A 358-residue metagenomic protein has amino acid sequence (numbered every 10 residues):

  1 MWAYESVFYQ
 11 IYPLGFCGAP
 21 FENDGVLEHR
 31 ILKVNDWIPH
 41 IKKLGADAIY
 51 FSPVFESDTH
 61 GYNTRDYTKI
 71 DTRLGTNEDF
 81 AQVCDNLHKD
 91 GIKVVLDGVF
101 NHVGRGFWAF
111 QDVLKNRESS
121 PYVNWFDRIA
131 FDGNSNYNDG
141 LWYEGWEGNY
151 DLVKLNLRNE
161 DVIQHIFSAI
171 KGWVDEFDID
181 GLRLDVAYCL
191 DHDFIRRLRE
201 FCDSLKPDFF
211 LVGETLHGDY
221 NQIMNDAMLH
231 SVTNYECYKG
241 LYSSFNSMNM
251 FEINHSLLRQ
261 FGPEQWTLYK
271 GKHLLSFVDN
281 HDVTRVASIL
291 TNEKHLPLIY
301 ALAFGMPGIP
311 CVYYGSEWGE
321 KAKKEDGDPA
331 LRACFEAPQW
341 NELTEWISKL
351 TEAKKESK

Functional and structural regions predicted by a protein language model:
M1-V7, Y12-D47, V54-E176, L198-S204 (+1 more regions): Substrate-binding/active-site clefts of carbohydrate-active enzymes
V7-Q10, I49-F51, V94-L96, L182 (+4 more regions): Hydrophobic faces of well-ordered beta-strands that scaffold small-molecule active sites in alpha/beta enzyme cores
L14, V54, V99-N101, A187-C189 (+2 more regions): Active-site beta-loop-alpha junctions enriched in small/polar residues
K42, V174-D175, E264-K270, S276: Acidic (Asp/Glu)-rich catalytic clusters
A46, I179, L229, G308-I309: A structural motif
D90, L114, D185-L268, L302 (+1 more regions): Active-site-proximal helices and loops of the catalytic beta/alpha 8
V95, G181-A187, V286: Short catalytic-loop micro-motif centered on adjacent basic/acidic residues
D226, K272-E293, Y300-N341: Aromatic/acidic polysaccharide-binding cleft in carbohydrate-active enzymes
